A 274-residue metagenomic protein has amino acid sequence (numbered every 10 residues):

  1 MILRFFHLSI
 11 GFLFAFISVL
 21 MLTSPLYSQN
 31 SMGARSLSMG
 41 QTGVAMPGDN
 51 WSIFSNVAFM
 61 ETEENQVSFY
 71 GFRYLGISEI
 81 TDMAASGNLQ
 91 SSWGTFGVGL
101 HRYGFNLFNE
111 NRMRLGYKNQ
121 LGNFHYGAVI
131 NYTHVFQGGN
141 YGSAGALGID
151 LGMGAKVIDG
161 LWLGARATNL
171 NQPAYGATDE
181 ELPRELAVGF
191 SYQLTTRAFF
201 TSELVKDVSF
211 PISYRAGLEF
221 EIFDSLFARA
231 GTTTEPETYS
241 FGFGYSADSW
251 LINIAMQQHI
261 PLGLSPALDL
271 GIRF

Functional and structural regions predicted by a protein language model:
M1-A34, R273: Cleavable N-terminal export/targeting peptides
L26-F274: Subset of outer-membrane beta-barrel
